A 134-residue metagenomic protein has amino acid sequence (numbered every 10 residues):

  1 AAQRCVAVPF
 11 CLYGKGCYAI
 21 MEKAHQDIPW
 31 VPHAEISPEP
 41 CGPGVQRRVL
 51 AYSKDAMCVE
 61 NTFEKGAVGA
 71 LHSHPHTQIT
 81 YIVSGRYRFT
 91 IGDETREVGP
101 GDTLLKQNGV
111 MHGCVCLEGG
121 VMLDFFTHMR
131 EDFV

Functional and structural regions predicted by a protein language model:
A1-F10: Positively charged N-terminal leader segments that act as targeting/secretion signals
P9, G14-D55: A short, N-terminal "cap"/entry segment at the start of jelly-roll beta-barrel domains of the cupin/DSBH fold
M57-S73: Conserved short histidine dyad/triad with adjacent acidic residue
T62-F63, H74-F89: Short, conserved beta-strand element in jelly-roll/cupin
V68-G69, G85-T90, T103: Short beta-strand segments in beta-sandwich/barrel cores
V83-S84, G99, E118: A cytosolic small-molecule/anion-sensing beta-strand core signal
D93-N108: Short acidic-glycine-tyrosine-enriched beta hairpin
N108-D132: Ligand-binding loop in jelly-roll beta-barrel domains
